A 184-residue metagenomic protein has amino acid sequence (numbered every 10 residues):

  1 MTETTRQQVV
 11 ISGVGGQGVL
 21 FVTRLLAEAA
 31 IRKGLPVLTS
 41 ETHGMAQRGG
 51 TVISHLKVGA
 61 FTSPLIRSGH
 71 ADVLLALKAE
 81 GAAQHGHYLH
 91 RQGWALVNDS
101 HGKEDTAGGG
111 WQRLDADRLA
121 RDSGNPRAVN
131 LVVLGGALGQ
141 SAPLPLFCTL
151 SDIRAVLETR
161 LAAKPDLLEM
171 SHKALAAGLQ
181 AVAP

Functional and structural regions predicted by a protein language model:
M1-P184: Active-site cofactor/cluster-binding pocket
